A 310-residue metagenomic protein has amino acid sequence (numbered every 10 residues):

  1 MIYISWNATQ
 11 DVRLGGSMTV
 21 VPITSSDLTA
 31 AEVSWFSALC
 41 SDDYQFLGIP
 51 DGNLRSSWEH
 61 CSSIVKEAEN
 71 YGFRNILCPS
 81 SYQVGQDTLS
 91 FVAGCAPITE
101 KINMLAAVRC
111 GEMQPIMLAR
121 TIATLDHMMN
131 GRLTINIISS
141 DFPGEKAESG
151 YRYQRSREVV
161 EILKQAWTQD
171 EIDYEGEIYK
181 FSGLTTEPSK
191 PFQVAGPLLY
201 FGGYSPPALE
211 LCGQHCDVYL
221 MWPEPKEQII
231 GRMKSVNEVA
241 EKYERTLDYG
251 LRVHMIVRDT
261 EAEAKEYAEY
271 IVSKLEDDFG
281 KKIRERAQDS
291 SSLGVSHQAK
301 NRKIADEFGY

Functional and structural regions predicted by a protein language model:
I2-T99, E175, F192-P197: N-terminal beta1-alpha1-beta2 module of alpha/beta enzyme domains
I4-D42, S149-F192, E224-Y310: An alpha-helical appendage that flanks or caps ligand/catalytic pockets
A31-S37, I76-C78, M104-A107, L133-I137 (+3 more regions): Hydrophobic faces of well-ordered beta-strands that scaffold small-molecule active sites in alpha/beta enzyme cores
S57, C61, T88, L118 (+2 more regions): Aromatic/hydrophobic pocket-lining residues that form the small-molecule binding cavity in soluble enzyme cores
E69-N70, V92-E100, I122-R132, G213-Q214 (+1 more regions): Acidic (Asp/Glu)-rich catalytic clusters
G72, C95, L125, L163 (+3 more regions): Conserved, mostly hydrophobic/aromatic
P79-D87, G111-I116, P225-I230, V257-D259: Acidic-and-aromatic substrate-binding clefts and catalytic sites of carbohydrate-active enzymes
Q165, D217-V218: Well-ordered beta-strand positions
